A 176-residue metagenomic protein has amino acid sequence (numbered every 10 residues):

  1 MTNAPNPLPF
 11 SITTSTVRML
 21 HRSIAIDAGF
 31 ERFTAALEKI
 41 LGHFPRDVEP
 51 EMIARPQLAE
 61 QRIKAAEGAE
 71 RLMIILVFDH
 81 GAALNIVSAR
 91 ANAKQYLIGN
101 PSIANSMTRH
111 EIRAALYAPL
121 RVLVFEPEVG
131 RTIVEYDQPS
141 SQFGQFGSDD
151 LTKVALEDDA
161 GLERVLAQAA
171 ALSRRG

Functional and structural regions predicted by a protein language model:
T2-Y117, E126-G130, E135, P139-G176: Cytosolic covalent-transfer regions centered on His/Cys nucleophiles that carry phosphoryl or persulfide groups
V122-L123: Short beta-strand scaffold segments in enzyme catalytic cores
